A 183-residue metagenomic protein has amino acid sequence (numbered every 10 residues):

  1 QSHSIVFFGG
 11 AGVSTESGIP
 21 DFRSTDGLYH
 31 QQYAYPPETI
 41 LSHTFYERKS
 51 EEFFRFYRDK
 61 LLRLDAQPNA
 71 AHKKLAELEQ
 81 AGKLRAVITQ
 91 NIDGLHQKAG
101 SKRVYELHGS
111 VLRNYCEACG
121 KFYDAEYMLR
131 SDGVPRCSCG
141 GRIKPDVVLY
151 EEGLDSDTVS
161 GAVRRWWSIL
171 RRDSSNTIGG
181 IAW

Functional and structural regions predicted by a protein language model:
Q1-W183: Conserved catalytic core of sirtuin-type NAD+-dependent deacylases
